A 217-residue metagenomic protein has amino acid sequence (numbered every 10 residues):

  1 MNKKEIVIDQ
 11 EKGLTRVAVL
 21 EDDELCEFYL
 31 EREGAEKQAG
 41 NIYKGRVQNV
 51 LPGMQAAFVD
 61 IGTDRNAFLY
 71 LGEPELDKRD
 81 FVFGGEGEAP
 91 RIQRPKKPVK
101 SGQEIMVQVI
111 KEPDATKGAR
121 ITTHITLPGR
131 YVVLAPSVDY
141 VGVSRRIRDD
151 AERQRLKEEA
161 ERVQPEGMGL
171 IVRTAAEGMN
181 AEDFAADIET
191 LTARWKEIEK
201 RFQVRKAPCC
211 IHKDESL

Functional and structural regions predicted by a protein language model:
M1-L217: Single-stranded RNA-binding surfaces
